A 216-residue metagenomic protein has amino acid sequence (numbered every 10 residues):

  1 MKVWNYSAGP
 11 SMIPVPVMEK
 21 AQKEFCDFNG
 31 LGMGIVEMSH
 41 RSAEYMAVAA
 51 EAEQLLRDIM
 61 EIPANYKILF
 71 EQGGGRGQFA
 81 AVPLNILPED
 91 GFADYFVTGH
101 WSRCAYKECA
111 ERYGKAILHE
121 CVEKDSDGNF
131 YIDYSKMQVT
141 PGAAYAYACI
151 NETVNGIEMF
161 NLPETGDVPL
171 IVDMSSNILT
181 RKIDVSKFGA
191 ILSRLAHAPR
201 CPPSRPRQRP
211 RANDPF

Functional and structural regions predicted by a protein language model:
K2-E53: A glycine-/small-polar-enriched, mobile loop at the entrance of the PLP active site in fold-type I
A8-P10, G73, T98-G99, A148-E152 (+4 more regions): Fold-independent oxyanion-binding glycine-rich loops and adjacent beta-strand/coil segments at enzyme active sites
G9, C109, C121-I178, A190: Active-site phosphate-binding strand-loop segment of PLP-dependent enzymes
G32-Q78, N85, G99-H100, E108: Conserved N-terminal alpha-helix of the aminotransferase class I/II PLP-enzyme fold
E61-P63, I86-P88, M137-P141, N161-T165 (+2 more regions): Solvent-exposed alpha-helices and their adjacent loops that cap or buttress functional pockets in soluble metabolic
R76-A146: PLP-dependent aminotransferase-like
K187-F216: Active-site PLP attachment segment
